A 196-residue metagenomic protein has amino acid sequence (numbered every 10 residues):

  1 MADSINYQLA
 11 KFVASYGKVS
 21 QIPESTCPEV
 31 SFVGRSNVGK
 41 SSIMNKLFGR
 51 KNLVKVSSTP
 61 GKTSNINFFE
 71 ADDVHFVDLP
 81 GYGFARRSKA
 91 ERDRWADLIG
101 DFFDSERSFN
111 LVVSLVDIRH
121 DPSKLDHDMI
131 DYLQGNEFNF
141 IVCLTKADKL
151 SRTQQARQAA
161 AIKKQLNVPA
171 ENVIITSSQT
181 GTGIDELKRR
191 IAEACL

Functional and structural regions predicted by a protein language model:
M1-R86, L196: Conserved G1/Walker A P-loop phosphate-binding module
Y7-V19, K149-L196: Canonical P-loop GTPase G-domain recognition
T26, N52, N65, E91-W95 (+5 more regions): Helical mechanochemical/support elements of P-loop NTPase systems and associated helical scaffolds
I43, V112-V113, L187: Hydrophobic packing within well-folded, soluble alpha/beta domains
G49-L53, S105, G135, E193: Conserved amphipathic alpha-helical interaction elements at protein-protein interfaces in regulatory, energy-coupling
S64-F68, D97-S105: Conserved alpha-helical scaffold flanking the Walker A/P-loop in AAA+ ATPase domains
Y82-R92, R119, D148-S151: Flexible beta-alpha connector loops of hexameric P-loop NTPases
G100-E171: Conserved C-terminal guanine-recognition region of P-loop GTPase G domains, centered on the G4
